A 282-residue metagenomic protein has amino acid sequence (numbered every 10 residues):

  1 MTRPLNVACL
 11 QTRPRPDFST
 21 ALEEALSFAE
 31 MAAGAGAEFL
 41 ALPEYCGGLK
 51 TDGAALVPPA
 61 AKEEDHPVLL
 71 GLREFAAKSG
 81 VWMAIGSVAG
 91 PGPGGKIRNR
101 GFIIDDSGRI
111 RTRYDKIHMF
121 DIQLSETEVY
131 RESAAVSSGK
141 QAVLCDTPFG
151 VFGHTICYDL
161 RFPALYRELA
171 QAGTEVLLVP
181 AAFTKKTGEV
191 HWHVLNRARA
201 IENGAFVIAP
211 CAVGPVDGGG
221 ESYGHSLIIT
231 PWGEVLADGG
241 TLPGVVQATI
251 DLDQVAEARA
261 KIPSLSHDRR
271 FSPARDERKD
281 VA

Functional and structural regions predicted by a protein language model:
T2-A8: Extreme N-terminal starter segment of soluble prokaryotic enzymes
Q11-P16: Short polar catalytic/cofactor-binding loops
F18, L26-S107, R113, F183-A205: Cys-nucleophile CN-hydrolase/nitrilase-fold catalytic domain and related Cys-dependent amidase chemistry that acts on
T20-M31, R161-R167: Short, acidic/polar
E63-A84, V151, C157-V246: CN hydrolase (nitrilase-like) catalytic-core segments centered on the catalytic cysteine and neighboring Lys/Glu
I85-S87, R100-I103, V143-C145, S226-I228 (+1 more regions): Short beta-strand scaffold segments in enzyme catalytic cores
G92-A172, K185-V194, K261-S264: Active-site catalytic loop in hydrolytic enzyme cores
D253-A282: A short C-terminal boundary segment appended to hydrolase-like catalytic domains
